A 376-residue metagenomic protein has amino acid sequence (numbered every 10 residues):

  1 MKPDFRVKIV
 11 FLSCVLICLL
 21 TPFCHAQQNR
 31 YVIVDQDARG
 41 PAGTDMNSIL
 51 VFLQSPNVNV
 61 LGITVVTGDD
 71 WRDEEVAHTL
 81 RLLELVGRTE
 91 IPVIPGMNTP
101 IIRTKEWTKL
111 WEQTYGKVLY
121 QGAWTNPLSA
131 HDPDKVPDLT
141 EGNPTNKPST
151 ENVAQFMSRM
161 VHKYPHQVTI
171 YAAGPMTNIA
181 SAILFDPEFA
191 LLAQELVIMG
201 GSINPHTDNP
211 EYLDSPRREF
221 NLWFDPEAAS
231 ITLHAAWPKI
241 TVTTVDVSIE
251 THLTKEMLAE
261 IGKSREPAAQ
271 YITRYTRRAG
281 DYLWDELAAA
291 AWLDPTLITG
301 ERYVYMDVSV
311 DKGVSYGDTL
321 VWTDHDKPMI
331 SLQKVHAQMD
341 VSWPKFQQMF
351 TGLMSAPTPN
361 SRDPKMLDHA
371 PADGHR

Functional and structural regions predicted by a protein language model:
M1-L12: Bacterial N-terminal signal peptides that target proteins for export
V10-T21: Bacterial N-terminal signal peptides
P22-A26: Sec/Tat signal peptide C-region and signal peptidase I cleavage site
Q27-T89, T125-V242, S248: Active-site histidine-anchored catalytic micro-motif
Q28-R30, N47-S55, N59, F220-R376: Conformational coupling and interaction surfaces
I91-K147: Surface-exposed loop and adjacent secondary-structure segments within mature catalytic domains
M97-I102, T177, G200-I203, T244-L253 (+1 more regions): Glycine-rich beta-alpha junction loops
W107-G116, P210-S215, M257-L258: Short, surface-exposed amphipathic charged segments that create phosphate/polyanion-binding patches used for binding
